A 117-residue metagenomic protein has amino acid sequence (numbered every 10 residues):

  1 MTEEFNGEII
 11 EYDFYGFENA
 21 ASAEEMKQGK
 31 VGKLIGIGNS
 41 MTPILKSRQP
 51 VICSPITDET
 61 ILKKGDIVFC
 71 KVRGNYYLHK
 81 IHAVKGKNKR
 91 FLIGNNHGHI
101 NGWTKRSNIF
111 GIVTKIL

Functional and structural regions predicted by a protein language model:
M1-L117: Extended hydrophobic leader/signal-anchor segments used for secretion and membrane insertion
